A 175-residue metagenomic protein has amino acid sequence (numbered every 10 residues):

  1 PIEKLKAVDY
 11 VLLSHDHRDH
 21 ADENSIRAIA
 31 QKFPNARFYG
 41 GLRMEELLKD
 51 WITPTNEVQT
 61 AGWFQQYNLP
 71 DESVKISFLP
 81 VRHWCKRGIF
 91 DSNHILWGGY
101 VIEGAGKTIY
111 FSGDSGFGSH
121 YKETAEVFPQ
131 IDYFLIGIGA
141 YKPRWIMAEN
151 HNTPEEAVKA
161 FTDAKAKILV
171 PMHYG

Functional and structural regions predicted by a protein language model:
P1, W84-D91, K142-H151: Acidic/histidine-rich helix-loop elements that form or flank divalent-metal/phosphate-binding sites at the catalytic
P1-D16, E23-A28, K86-R87, F117-P129: Pre-active-site segment of Zn-dependent metallo-hydrolases
E3-K6, T53, E72-V74, I95 (+2 more regions): Structured loop/turn residues at beta-strand edges in well-structured enzyme cores
Y10, R37-Y39, R43-E46, T108 (+1 more regions): Cap/insert and terminal regions of metallo-dependent hydrolase folds
D22-K32, L47-W51, M147: Metal-dependent catalytic neighborhoods of phosphoester/phosphodiester hydrolases
G40-K107: Metallo-beta-lactamase
S112: Generic enzyme active-site microenvironment
